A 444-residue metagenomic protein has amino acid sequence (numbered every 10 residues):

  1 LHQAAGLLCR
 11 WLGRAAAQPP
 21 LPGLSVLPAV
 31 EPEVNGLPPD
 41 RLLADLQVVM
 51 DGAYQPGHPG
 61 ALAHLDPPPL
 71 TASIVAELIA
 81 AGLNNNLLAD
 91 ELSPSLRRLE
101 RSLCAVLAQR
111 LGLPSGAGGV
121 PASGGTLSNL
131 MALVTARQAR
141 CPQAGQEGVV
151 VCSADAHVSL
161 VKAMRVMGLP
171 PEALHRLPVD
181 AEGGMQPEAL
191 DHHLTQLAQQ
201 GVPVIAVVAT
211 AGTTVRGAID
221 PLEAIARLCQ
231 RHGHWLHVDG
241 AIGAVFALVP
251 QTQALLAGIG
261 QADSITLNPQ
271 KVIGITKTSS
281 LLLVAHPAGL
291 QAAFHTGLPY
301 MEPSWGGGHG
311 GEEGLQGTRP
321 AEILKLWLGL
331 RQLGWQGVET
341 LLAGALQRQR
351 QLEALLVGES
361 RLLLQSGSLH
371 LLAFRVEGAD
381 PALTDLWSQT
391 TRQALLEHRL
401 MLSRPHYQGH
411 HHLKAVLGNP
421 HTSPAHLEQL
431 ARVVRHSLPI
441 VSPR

Functional and structural regions predicted by a protein language model:
H2-G116, Q429, V433-V434: N-terminal entrance/gating region of PLP-dependent enzymes' catalytic architecture
L127-Q291: Conserved PLP-enzyme active-site core in the AAT-like
D155-H157, A181-E182, G212-T214, G243 (+10 more regions): Short, glycine-/Ser/Thr-/acidic-enriched flexible segments
T213, A257-V357: Active-site C-terminal subdomain of aminotransferase-like
A226, Q230, V357, L395-L396: Anion (oxyanion) recognition and catalysis
L363-A394: Conserved PLP-binding catalytic core of the aspartate aminotransferase-like
L371, E397-K414: Conserved PLP cofactor-binding pocket of PLP-dependent enzymes
Y407-R444: PLP-dependent enzyme catalytic core of the Aspartate aminotransferase-like
